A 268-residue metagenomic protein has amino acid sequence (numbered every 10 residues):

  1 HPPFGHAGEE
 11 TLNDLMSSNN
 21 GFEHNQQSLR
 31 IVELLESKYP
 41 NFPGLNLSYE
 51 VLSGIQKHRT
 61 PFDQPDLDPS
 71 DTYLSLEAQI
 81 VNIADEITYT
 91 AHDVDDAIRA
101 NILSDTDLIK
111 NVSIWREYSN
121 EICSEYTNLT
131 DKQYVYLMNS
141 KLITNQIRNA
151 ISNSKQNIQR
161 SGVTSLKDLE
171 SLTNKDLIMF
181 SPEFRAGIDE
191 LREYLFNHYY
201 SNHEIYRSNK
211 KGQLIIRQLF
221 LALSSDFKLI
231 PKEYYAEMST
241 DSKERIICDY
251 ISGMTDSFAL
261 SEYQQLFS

Functional and structural regions predicted by a protein language model:
H1-S18, F22-N25: Aspartate-rich (DDxxD/NDxxD/DxxxD) Mg2+/diphosphate-binding motifs and their adjoining helix-loop segments
N25-Q27, I31-S268: Histidine-centered, transition-metal-coordinating active-site segments
